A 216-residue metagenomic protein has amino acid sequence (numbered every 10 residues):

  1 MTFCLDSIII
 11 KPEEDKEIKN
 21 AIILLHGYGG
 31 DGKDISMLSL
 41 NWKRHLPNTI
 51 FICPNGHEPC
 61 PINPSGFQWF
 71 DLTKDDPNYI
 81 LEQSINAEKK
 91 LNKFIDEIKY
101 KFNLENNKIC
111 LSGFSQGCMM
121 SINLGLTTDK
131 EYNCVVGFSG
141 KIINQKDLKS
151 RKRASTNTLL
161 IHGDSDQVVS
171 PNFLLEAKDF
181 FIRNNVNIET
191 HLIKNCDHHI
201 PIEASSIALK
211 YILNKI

Functional and structural regions predicted by a protein language model:
C4-L104: Serine-hydrolase catalytic machinery in alpha/beta-hydrolase-like enzymes
H26-Y28, S112-F114, G163: Conserved alpha/beta-hydrolase "nucleophile elbow" surrounding the catalytic nucleophile
S36-L40, S170-F180: Short alpha-helix in the alpha/beta-hydrolase fold that links the catalytic acid
N103-G113: Alpha/beta-hydrolase fold nucleophile elbow
G113-G117, S121: Gly/Ala-rich beta-loop-alpha elbow adjacent to hydrolase catalytic centers
K130-I142: A conserved short beta-strand
L159, L175-I216: C-terminal catalytic histidine-bearing segment of alpha/beta-hydrolase fold enzymes
L160-H162, D166: Short beta-strand/loop motif that positions the catalytic acidic residue of the alpha/beta-hydrolase fold
